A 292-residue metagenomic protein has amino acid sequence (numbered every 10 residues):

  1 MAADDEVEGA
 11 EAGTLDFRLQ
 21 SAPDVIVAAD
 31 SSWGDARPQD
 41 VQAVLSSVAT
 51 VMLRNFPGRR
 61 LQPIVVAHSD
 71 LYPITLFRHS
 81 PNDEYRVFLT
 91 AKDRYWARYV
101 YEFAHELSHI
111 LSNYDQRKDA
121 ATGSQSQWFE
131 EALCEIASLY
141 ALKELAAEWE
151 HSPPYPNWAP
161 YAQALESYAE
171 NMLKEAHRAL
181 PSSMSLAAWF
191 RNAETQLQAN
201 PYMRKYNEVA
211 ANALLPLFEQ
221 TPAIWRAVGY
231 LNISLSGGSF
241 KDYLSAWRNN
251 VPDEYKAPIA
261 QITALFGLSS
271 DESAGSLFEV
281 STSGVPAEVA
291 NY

Functional and structural regions predicted by a protein language model:
A2, E6-L15, E175-Y292: Pan-zinc metallopeptidase signature
S21-W96, G267-Y292: Auxiliary, metal-adjacent structural segments of Zn-dependent hydrolase domains
V41, V100, E130, Y206: Hydrophobic (often cysteine-bearing) scaffold residues that line and stabilize catalytic clefts of nucleotide/cofactor
T50-P57, S112, Q116, S138-A147 (+1 more regions): Sec-exported extracytoplasmic/periplasmic mature domains
P57-A67, R117, T122, L145-W158 (+1 more regions): Surface-exposed patches in mature extracellular/periplasmic domains of secreted proteins
V87-F103, D119-S126: Short pre-active-site segment immediately N-terminal to the catalytic Zn-binding motif
V100-K118, E131, E135, L139: Active-site recognition of the HExxH zinc-binding catalytic motif
S124-H177: Post-HExxH zinc-binding segment in Zn-dependent metallohydrolases
